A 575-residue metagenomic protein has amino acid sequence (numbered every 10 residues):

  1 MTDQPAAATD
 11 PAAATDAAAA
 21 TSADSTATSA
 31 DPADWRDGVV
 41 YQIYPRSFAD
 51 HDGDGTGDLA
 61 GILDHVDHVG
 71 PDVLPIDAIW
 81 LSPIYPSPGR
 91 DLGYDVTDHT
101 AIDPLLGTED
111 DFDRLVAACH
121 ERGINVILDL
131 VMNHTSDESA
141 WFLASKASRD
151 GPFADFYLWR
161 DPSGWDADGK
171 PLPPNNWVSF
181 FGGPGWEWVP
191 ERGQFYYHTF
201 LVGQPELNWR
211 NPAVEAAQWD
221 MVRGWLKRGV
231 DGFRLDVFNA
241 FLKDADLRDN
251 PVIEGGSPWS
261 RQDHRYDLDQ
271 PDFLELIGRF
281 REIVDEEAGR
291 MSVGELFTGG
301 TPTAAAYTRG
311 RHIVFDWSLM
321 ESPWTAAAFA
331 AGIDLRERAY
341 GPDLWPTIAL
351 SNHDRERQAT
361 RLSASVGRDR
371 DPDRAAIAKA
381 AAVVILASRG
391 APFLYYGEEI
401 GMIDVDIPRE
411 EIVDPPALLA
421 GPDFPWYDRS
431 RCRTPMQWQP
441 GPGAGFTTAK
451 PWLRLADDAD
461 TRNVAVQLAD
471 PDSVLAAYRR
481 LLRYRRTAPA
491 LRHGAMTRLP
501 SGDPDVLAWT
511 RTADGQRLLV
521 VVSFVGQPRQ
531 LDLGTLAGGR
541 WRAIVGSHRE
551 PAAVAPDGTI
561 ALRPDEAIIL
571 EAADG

Functional and structural regions predicted by a protein language model:
T2-D10, A20-R223, K227, A240-G299 (+1 more regions): Acidic/aromatic-lined carbohydrate-recognition and catalytic surfaces of CAZymes acting on diverse glycans
D34-R36, P251-L268, E275-E287, M291 (+9 more regions): Loop/helix patches that line or flank the sugar-binding groove of alpha-linked glycan CAZymes
R46-F48, Y85-S87, M132-N133, V202-G203 (+10 more regions): Short, solvent-exposed loop/turn segments at secondary-structure junctions
I79, F233-L235: Hydrophobic residues within beta-strands of alpha/beta enzymes
T298-P302, A330-E337: Alpha-helical scaffolding within the catalytic cores of extracellular/periplasmic polymer-degrading hydrolases
P528-H548: Beta-strand-rich binding/interaction modules
V554-G575: C-terminal beta-strand-rich structural cap/linker in extracellular carbohydrate-active enzymes
